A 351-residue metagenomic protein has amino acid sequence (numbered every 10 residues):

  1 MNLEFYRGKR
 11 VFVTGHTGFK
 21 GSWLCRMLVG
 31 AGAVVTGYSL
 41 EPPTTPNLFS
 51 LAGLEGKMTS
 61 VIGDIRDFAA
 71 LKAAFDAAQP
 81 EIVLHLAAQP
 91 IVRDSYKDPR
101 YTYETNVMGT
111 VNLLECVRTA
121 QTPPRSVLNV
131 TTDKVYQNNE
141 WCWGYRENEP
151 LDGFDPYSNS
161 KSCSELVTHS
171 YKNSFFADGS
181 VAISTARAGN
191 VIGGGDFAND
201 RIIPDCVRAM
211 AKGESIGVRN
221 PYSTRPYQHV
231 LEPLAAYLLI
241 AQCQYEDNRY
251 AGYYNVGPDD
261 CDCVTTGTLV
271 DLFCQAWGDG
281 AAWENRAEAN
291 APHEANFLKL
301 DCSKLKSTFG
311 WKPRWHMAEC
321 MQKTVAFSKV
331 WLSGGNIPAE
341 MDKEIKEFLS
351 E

Functional and structural regions predicted by a protein language model:
M1-A188, F348: N-terminal Rossmann-like NAD(P)+-binding domain of SDR-like oxidoreductases, especially those catalyzing
Y6, H16-G18, V83, Y171 (+5 more regions): Generic structural signal for small/hydrophobic residues in well-ordered secondary structure, especially within
S22, A69, P204, G267-T268 (+1 more regions): Residue-level marker for well-ordered alpha-helical positions
G30-A33, G63, M210-E351: C-terminal substrate-binding subdomain of Rossmann-fold SDR/epimerase-dehydratase oxidoreductases
P43-T44, Y136, I192, D262 (+1 more regions): Flexible, glycine-rich phosphate/dinucleotide-binding loops and adjacent beta-alpha linkers at cofactor/substrate
F68-A69, E81, R93, R100 (+7 more regions): Residues in well-ordered alpha-helical elements
N139-G144, N148, P156-Y157, S162-Y245 (+1 more regions): NAD(P)-dependent short-chain dehydrogenase/reductase
